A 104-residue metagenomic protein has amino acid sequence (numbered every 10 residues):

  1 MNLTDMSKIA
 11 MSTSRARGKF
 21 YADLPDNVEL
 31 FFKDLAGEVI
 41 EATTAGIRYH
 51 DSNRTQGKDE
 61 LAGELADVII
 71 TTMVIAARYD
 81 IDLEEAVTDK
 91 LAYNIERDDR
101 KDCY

Functional and structural regions predicted by a protein language model:
M1-L65, I69-Y104: Flexible "arm" and connector segments at domain edges
